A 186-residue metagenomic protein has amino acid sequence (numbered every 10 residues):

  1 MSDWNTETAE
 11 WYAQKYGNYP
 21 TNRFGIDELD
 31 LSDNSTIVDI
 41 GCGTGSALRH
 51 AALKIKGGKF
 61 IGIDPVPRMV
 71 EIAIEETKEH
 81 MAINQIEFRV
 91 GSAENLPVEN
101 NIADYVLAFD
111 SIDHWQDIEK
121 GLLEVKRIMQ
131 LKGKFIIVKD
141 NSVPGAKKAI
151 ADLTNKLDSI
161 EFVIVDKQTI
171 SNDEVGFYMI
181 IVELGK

Functional and structural regions predicted by a protein language model:
T8-F24, G145: Conserved SAM-binding loop and adjacent beta-strand
V38-I40, T44-N95: Class I SAM-dependent methyltransferase SAM/SAH-binding core
E94-V106: A short acidic, Gly/Pro-enriched loop at the edge of an enzyme's catalytic core that lines a small-molecule cofactor
Y105-Q116: A short SAM/SAH-binding and catalytic strip from SAM-dependent methyltransferases
E119-L131: A short glycine-rich, Lys/Arg-flanked "PGG" loop and its adjoining helix->strand segment in the class I
K132-K139: Conserved beta-strand signature within the Rossmann-like core of class I S-adenosyl-L-methionine
A146-I160: Short alpha-helix
S171-K186: Core SAM-dependent methyltransferase catalytic element
